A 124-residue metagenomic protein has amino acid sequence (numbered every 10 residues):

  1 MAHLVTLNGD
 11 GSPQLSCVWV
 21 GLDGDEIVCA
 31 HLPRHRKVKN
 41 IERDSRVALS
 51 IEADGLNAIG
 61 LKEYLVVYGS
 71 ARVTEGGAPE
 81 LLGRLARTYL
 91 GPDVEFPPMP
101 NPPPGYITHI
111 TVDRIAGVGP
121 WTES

Functional and structural regions predicted by a protein language model:
M1-P33, L49-I51: Short beta-strand segments
G9, D54, G76: Residues that form or immediately flank small-molecule/cofactor binding pockets and catalytic motifs
G11, V20, N40, A58-G60 (+1 more regions): Sterically constrained small-residue positions within well-ordered secondary structures of folded domains
V18, V47, I51, L65-V67 (+1 more regions): Hydrophobic aliphatic residue packing
W19-G21, E42, H109: Well-ordered beta-strand positions
C29-K62: Helix-adjacent hinge/juxtasegments
A58-S124: Charged, gly/pro-rich active-site loop segments
